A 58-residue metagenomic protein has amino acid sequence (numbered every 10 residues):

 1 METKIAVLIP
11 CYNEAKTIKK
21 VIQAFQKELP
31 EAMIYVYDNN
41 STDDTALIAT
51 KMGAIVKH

Functional and structural regions predicted by a protein language model:
M1-H58: Structured catalytic core of nucleotide-sugar glycosyltransferases
